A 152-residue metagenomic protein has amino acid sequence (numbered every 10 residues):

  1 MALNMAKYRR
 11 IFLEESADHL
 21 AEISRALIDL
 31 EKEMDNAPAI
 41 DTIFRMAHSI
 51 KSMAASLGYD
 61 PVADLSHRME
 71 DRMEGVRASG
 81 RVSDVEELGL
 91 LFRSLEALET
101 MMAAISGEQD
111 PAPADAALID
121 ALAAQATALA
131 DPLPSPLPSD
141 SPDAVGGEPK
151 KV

Functional and structural regions predicted by a protein language model:
M1-V152: Non-catalytic helical tethers at domain boundaries
